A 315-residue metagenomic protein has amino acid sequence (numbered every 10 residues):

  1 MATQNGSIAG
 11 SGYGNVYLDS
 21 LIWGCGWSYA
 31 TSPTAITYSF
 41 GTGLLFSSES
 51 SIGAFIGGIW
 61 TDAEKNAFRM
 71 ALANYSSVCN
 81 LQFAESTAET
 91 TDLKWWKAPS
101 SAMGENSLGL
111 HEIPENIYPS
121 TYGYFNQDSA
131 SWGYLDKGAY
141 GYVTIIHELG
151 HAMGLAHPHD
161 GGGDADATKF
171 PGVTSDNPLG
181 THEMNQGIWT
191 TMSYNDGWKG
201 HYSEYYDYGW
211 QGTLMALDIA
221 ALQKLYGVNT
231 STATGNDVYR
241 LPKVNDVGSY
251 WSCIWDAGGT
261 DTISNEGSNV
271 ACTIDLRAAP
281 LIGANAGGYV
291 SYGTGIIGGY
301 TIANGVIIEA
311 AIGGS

Functional and structural regions predicted by a protein language model:
M1-W60, M70: Disordered inhibitory propeptide/activation segment of secreted metzincin zinc metalloprotease zymogens, centered on
Q4-D19, S77-D92, P158-D164, S231-K243: Surface-exposed patches in mature extracellular/periplasmic domains of secreted proteins
A30, F170-S175, E183-D196, G212-S315: Acidic, glycine-rich low-complexity segments
S39-F46, N106-K137, T191-S193, V290 (+1 more regions): Active-site scaffold of zinc-dependent metalloenzymes
E49-E89, K224, G258, S264-N269: Zn2+-dependent metallopeptidase catalytic core
A54-E64, N126-I145, Y206: Short pre-active-site segment immediately N-terminal to the catalytic Zn-binding motif
A73-L93, A102-G109, P114-N116, G123 (+2 more regions): Short, well-structured beta-strand/strand-turn elements
K97-I117, A139-L214: The catalytic-center signature of Zn2+-dependent metalloproteases
